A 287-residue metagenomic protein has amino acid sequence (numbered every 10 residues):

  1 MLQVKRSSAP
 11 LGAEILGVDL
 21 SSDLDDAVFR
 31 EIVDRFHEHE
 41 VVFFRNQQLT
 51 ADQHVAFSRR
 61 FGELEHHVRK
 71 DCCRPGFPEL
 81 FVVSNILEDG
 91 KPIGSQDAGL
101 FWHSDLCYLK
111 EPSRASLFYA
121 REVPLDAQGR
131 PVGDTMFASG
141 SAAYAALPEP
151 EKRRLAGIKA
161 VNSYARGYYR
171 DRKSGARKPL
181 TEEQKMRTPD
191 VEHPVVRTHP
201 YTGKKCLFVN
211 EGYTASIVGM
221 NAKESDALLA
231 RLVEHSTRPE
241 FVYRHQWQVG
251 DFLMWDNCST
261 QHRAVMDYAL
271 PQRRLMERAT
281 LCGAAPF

Functional and structural regions predicted by a protein language model:
L2-F252, N257-F287: Non-heme Fe(II) oxygenase catalytic core, chiefly the N-lobe of the double-stranded beta-helix
